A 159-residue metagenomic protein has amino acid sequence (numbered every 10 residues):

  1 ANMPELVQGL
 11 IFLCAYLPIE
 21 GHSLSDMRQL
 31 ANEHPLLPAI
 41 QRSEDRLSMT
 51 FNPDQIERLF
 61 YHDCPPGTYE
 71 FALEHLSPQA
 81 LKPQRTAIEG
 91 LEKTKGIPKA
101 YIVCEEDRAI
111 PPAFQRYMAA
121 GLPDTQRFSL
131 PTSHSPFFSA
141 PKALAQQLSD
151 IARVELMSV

Functional and structural regions predicted by a protein language model:
A1, R58, R116-Y117: Active-site phosphate/pyrophosphate- and oxyanion-stabilizing loops and adjacent acidic/basic residues in soluble
N2-M49, P53, A80-Q84, E89 (+1 more regions): Flexible "cap/lid" loop of the alpha/beta hydrolase fold
N2-V7, Y61-G67: Basic phosphate/pyrophosphate-binding loop/patch that engages nucleotide-derived ligands
D54-D63, I102: Helix-loop "lid/cap" segments that line or gate small-molecule binding pockets
L59-D63, Y69-L76, P83: Active-site rim beta-loop-alpha module in soluble metabolic enzymes
E74-A145, E155: Conserved serine/cysteine hydrolase catalytic core
L148-V159: Short, hydrophobic alpha-helical segments
